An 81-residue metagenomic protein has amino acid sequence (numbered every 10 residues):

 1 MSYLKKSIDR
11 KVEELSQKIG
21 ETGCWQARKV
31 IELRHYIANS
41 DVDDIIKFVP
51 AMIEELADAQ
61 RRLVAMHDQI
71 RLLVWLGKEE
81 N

Functional and structural regions predicted by a protein language model:
M1-K6, R10, W75-N81: Short intrinsically disordered terminal tails
L15-K29, L56-I70: Long amphipathic alpha-helices with heptad-repeat character, especially coiled-coil-forming segments used
C24-I53: Short E/K-rich amphipathic alpha-helical oligomerization segments
R34, A57, V74-G77: A structural signal for long alpha-helical coiled-coils and helix-turn connectors that form the cytosolic signaling
